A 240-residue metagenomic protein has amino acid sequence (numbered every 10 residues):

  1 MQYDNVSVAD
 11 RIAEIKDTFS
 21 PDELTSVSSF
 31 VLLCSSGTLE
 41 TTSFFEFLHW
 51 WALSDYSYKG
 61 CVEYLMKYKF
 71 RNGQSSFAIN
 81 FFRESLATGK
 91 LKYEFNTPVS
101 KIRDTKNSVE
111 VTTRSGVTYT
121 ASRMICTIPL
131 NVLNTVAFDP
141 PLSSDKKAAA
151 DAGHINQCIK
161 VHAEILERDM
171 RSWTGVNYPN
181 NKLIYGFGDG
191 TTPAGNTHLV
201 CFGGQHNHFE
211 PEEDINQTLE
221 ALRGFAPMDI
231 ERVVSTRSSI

Functional and structural regions predicted by a protein language model:
Q2-P98, A137: Active-site/ligand-binding neighborhood in enzyme catalytic cores
S35-S43, F77, R103, V132-V136 (+2 more regions): Short catalytic/ligand-binding loop motif for oxyanion handling, primarily in non-cytosolic enzymes, centered on
E40-T41, T118-T120, H206-E213: Short, surface-exposed beta-strand/loop "edge" segments at domain boundaries and coil↔beta transitions
K92-E110: A conserved short coil-to-beta-strand element within the FAD-binding core of flavoproteins
K92-E94, Y119, V234-R237: General small-molecule cofactor/ligand-binding pocket signal
V99, T118-L133: Short hydrophobic core segments
R114-G116: Glycine-centered tight beta-turn/hairpin loop motif at sheet-sheet or coil-to-beta transitions
V132-I240: C-terminal segments that line or cap access tunnels to active or ligand-binding sites in enzymes and enzyme-associated
